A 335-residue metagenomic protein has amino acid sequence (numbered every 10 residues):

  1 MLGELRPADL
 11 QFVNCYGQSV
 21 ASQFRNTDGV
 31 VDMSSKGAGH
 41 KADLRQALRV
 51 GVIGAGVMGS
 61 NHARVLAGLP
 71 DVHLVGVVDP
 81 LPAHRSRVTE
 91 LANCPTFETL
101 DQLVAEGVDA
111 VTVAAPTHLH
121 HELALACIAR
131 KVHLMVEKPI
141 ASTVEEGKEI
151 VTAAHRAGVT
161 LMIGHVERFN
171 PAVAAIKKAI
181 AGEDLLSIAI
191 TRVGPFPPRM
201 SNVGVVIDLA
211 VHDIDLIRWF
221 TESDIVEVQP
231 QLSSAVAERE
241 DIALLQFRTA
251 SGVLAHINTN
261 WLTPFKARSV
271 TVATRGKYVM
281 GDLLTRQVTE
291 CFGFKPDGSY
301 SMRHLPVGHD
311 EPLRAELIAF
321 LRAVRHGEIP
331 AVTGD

Functional and structural regions predicted by a protein language model:
Y16, N26-L91: N-terminal Rossmann-like dinucleotide-binding module
Y16, S34-S35, I214-Q287, R314-E328: Contiguous beta-strand/loop segments that form the cofactor/metal-binding neighborhood of enzyme cores
Y16-Q18, S22-R25, G29-L44, Q102 (+2 more regions): C-terminal helix-rich "cap/oligomerization" subdomain common to oxidoreductases
G29, A141-M200: A contiguous active-site-proximal alpha/beta segment in oxidoreductase catalytic domains
H62, A92-A153: Beta-loop-alpha module in the N-terminal Rossmann-like domain of NAD(P)-dependent dehydrogenases, especially those
E98, V136, L161-I163, A189 (+1 more regions): Hydrophobic residues in well-ordered beta-strands that form the structural core
G164-P171, G194-I225: Mid-domain beta-loop-alpha active-site segment that forms a flexible, acidic cofactor/metal-binding surface
